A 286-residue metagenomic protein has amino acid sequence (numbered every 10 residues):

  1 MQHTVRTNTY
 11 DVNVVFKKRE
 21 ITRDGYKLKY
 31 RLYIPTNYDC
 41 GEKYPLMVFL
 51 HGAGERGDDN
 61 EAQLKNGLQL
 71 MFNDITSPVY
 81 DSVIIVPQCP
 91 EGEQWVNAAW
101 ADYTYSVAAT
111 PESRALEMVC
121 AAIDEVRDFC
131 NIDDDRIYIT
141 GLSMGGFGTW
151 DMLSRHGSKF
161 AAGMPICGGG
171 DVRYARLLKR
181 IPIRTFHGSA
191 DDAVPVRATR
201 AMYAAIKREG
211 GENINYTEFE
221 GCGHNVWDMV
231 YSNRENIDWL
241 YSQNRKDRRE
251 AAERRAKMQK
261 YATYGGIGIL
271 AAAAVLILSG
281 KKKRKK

Functional and structural regions predicted by a protein language model:
M1-L46, S82, T140-L142, F147 (+8 more regions): A domain-start/cap signature at the N-terminus of enzymes
N8-Y10, I166, P182-Q259, G266: C-terminal catalytic histidine-bearing segment of alpha/beta-hydrolase fold enzymes
N37-E42, A98-S143: Gly/Ser-rich "nucleophile elbow"/oxyanion-hole loop immediately N-terminal to the catalytic nucleophile in hydrolases
L50-G52, H187-G188: The conserved beta1-alpha1 loop
A53-L116: Active-site machinery of serine-nucleophile hydrolases
K65-I75, C167-R176, R197, A201: Alpha-helical scaffolding within the catalytic cores of extracellular/periplasmic polymer-degrading hydrolases
D124-L177: Primarily recognizes the serine-hydrolase "nucleophile elbow" in alpha/beta-hydrolase and SGNH/GDSL folds
Y261-K281: Hydrophobic alpha-helical topogenic segments used for membrane insertion/localization
